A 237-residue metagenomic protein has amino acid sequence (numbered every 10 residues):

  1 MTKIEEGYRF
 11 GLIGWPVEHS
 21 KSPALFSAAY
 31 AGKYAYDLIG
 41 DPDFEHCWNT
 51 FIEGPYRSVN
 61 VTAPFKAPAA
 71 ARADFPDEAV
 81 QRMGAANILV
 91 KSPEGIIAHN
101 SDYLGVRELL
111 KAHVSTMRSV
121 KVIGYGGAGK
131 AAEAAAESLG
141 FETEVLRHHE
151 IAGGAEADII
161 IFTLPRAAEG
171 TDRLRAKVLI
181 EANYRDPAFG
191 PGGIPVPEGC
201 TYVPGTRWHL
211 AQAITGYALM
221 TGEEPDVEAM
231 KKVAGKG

Functional and structural regions predicted by a protein language model:
T2-H113: Phosphate/diphosphate ligand-binding glycine-rich loop within oxidoreductases
K3-I4, V114-T116, G170-V178, V196-P197: Short, conserved loop/helix-junction motifs that constitute active-site signature segments in enzyme catalytic cores
G14, A98-G105, L110-F141: Glycine-rich adenosine-cofactor-binding loop
R57, D158-I159, K177: Conserved acidic residues
A63-P64, I161-A168, N183-Y184: Short glycine-/small-residue-rich Rossmann-like dinucleotide-binding loops
E144-D158, P165-D172: Short acidic low-complexity segments
L174-A234: Rossmann-fold NAD(P)-binding glycine/threonine-rich loop
